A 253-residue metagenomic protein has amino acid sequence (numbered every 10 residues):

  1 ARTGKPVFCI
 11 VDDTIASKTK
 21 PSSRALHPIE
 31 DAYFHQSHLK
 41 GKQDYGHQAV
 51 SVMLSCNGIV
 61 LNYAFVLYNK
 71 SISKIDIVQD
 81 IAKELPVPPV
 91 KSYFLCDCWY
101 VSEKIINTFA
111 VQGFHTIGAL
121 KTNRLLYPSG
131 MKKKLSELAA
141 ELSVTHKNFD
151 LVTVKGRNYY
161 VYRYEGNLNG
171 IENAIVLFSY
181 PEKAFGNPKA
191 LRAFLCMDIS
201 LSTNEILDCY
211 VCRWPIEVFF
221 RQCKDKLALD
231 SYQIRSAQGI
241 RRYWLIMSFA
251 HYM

Functional and structural regions predicted by a protein language model:
A1-I59, R157-Y160: Active-site-proximal, Lys/Arg-enriched surface segment that forms a nucleic-acid-binding/basic interface patch
K5-V7, K18, S22-S23, N57-M253: Single, function-defining residue in the core of a domain
